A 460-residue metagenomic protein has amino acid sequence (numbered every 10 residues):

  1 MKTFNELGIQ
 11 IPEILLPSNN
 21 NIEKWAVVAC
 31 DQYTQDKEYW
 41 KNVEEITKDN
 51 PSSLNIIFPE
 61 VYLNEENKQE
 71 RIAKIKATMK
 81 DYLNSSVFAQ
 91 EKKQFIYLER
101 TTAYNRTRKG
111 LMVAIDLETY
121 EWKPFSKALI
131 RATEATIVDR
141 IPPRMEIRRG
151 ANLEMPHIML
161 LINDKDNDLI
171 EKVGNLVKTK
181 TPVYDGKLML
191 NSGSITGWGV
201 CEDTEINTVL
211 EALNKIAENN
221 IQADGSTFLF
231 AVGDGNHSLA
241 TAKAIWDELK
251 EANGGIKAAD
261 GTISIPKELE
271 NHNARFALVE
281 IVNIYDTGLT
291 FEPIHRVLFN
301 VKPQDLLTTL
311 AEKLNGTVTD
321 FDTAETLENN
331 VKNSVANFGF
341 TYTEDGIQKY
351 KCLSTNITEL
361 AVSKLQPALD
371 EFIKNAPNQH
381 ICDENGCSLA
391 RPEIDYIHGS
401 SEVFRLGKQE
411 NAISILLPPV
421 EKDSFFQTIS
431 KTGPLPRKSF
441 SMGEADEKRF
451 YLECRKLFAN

Functional and structural regions predicted by a protein language model:
M1-I56, E66-A77, L83-N84, N337-N460: Long, compositionally biased intrinsically disordered regions
M1-S192, G197-E205, L210, N214-N220 (+2 more regions): N-terminal extension/subdomain marker
S52-L54, P156-I158, F228, A274-E280 (+2 more regions): Structural beta-strand/beta-sheet cores of well-ordered domains, especially the beta-sheet scaffolds that support
V61-L63, K165, H237, W246 (+4 more regions): Short, glycine-/Ser/Thr-/acidic-enriched flexible segments
M145-G150, L229, P266-E268: A generic local secondary-structure boundary/capping motif
I162-D164, D234, K243, E280-N283 (+1 more regions): Short, structured patches in soluble enzyme cores that scaffold and shape functional sites
T208-N253, T262: Active-site beta-strand/loop microenvironment that shapes enzyme catalytic pockets
A240, I245-E248, A252-I256, G261-F321: A conserved active-site cap/scaffold subdomain adjacent to cofactor or substrate pockets
